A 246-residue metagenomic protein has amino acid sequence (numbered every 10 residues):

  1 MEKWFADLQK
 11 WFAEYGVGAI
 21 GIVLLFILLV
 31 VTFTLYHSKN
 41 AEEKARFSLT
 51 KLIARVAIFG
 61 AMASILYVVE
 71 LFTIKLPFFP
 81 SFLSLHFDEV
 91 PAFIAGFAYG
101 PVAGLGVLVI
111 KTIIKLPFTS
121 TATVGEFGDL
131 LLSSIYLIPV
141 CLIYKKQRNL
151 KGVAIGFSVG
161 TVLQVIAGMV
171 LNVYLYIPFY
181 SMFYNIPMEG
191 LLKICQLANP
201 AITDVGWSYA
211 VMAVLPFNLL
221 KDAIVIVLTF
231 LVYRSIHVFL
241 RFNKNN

Functional and structural regions predicted by a protein language model:
M1-N246: Loop-helix junctions at membrane interfaces
